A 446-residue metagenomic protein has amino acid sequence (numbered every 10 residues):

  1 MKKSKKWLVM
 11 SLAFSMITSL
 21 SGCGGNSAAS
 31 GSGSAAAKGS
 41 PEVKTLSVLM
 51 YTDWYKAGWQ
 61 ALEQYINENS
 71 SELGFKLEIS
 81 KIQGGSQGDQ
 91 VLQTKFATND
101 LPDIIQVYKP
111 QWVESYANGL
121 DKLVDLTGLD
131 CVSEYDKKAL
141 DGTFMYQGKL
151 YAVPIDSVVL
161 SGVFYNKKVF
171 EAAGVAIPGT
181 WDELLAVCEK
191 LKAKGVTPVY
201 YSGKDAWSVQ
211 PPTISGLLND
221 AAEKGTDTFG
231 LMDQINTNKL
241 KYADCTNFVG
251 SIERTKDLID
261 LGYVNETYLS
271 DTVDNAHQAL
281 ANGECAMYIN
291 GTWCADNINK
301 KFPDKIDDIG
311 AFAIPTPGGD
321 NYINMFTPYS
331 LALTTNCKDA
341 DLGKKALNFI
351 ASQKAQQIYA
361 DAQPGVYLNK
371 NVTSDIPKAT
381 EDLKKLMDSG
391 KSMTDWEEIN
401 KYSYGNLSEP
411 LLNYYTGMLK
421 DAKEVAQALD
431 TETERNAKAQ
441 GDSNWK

Functional and structural regions predicted by a protein language model:
W7-M10, L20-V113, C131, I177 (+5 more regions): Conserved N-terminal structural module of periplasmic/extracytoplasmic solute-binding proteins
K38, D125-K137, A176, N219-G250 (+2 more regions): Short, solvent-exposed loop/beta-turn-alpha elements that line the ligand-binding surface or hinge of extracytoplasmic
K44, E68, L73-K76, T98 (+3 more regions): Extracytoplasmic/periplasmic substrate-recognition and gating elements
T94-K95, P102-D103, S133-K168, T197-P198 (+2 more regions): A structural signal for short loop-to-beta-strand junctions that line the ligand-binding cleft of periplasmic/secreted
Y108-S161, L185, G310-F312, K378-E381: Hinge/lid segment of periplasmic solute-binding proteins
A117-G119, L140-L185, G203-I235, M325-T334 (+1 more regions): Periplasmic solute-binding protein
E171, D388-K446: Conserved C-terminal helix/tail region of periplasmic/extracytoplasmic solute-binding proteins
K190, D233-Y268: Glycine-centered hinge/linker elements that transmit conformational signals in sensory and ligand-binding systems
